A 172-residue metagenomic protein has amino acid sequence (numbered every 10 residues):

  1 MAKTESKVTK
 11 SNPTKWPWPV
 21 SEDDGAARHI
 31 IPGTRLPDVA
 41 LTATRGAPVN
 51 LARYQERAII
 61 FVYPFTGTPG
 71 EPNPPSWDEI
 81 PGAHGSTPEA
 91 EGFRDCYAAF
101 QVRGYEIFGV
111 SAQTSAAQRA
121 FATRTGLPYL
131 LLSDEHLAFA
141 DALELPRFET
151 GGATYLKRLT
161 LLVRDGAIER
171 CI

Functional and structural regions predicted by a protein language model:
A2-I172: Chalcogenol-based redox active-site neighborhoods
